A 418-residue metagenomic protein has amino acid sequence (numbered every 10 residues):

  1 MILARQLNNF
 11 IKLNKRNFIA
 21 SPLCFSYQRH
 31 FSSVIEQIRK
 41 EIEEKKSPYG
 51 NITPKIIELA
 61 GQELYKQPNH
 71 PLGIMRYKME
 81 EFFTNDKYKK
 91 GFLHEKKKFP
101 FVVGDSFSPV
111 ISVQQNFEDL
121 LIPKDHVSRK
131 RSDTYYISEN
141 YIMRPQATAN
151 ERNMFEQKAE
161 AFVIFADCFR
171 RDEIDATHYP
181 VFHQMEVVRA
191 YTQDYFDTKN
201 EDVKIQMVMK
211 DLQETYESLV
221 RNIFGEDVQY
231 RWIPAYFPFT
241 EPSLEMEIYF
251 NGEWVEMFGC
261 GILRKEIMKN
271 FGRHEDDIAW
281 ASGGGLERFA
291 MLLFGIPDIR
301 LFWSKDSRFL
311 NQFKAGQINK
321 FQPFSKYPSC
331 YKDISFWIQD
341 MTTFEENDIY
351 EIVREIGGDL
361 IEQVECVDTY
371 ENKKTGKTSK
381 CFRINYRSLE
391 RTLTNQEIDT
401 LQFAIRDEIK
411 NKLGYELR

Functional and structural regions predicted by a protein language model:
M1-S33: N-terminal mitochondrial targeting presequence
I2-L3, Y27-Q184, A190, W254-M268 (+3 more regions): Class II aminoacyl-tRNA synthetase-like tRNA-binding/catalytic domains
Q67-H70, V127-I137, Q146-F169, D175 (+7 more regions): Prokaryote-biased recognition of long, low-complexity C-terminal linker/tail segments that are poorly structured
I74-F83, A147-N150, A166, D211-N222 (+1 more regions): Positively charged, Gly/Ser-enriched RNA/tRNA-binding surfaces
Y88-F92, F224-Q229, L413-L417: Surface-exposed helix-capping loop/turn segments at secondary-structure junctions
F99-S106, V228-R231, I361-Q363: A short acidic/basic microdomain associated with nuclease active sites
F162, Q184, R189, D194-Y195 (+3 more regions): Long mid-to-C-terminal scaffolding/interaction modules that assemble large complexes
I233-P234, P238-R418: A carboxyl-terminal module marker
